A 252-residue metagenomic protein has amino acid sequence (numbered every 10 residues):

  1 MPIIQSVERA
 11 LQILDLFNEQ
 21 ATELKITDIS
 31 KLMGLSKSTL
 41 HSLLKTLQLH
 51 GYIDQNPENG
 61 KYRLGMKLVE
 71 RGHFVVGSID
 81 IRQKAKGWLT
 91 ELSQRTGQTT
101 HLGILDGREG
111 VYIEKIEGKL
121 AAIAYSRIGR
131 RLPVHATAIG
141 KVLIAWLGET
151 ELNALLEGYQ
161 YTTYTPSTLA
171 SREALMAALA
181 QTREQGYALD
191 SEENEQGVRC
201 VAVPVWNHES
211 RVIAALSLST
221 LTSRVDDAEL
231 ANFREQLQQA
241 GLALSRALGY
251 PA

Functional and structural regions predicted by a protein language model:
M1-Q83, T90, R246-Y250: N-terminal helix-turn-helix
I3-V7, I26, K61, G65 (+9 more regions): Short, structured helix-loop boundary elements
N18, G140, I144, G148 (+2 more regions): Short amphipathic alpha-helical signal-transduction/dimerization elements
P57, L105, W206-H208: Short, acidic, Ser/Thr-enriched surface-loop or helix-capping motifs
H73-A121, W146-E149, L175: All-alpha effector-binding/dimerization core of bacterial HTH-type transcriptional repressors
A122-N194: Short, solvent-exposed recognition segments
A154, Y159-Q160, G241-A252: Cysteine/selenocysteine-centered motifs that mediate thiol-based redox chemistry or coordinate metal-sulfur cofactors
A170-A240: Extended hydrophobic
